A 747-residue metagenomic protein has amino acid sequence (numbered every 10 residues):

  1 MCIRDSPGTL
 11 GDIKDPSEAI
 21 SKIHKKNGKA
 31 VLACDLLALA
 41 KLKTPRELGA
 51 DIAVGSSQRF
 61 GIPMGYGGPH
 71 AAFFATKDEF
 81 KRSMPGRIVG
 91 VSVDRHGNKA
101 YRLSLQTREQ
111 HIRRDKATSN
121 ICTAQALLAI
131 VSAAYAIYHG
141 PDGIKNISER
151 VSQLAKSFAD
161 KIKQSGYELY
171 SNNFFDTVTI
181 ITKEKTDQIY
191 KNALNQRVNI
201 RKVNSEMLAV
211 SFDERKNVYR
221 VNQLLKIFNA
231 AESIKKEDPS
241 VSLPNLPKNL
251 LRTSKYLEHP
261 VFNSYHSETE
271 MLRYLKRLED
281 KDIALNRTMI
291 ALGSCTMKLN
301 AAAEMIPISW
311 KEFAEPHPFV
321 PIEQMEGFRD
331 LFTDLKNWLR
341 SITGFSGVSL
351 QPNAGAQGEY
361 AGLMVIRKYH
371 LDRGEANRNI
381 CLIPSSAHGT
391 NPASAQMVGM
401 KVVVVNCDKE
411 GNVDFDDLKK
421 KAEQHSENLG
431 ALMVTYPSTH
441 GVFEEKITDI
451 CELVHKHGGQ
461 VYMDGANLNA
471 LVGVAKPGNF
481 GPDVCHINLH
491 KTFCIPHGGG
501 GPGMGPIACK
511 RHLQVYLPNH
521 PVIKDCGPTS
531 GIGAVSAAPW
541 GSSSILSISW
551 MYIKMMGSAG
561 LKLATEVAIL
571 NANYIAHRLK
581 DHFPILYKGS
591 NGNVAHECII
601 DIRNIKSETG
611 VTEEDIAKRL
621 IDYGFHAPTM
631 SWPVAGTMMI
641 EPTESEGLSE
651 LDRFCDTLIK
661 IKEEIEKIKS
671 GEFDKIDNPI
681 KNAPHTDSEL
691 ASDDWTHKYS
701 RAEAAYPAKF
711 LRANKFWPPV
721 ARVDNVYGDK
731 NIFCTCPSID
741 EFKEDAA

Functional and structural regions predicted by a protein language model:
R4-A100, I162, T179-I180, K191 (+4 more regions): Conserved PLP-enzyme active-site core in the AAT-like
L36, H96, S104, R108-C122 (+7 more regions): Non-catalytic terminal extensions of PLP-dependent enzymes
I62-A75, E79-F80, A124-L128, S211 (+6 more regions): Conserved phosphate/anionic-ligand binding catalytic regions in large, soluble enzymes, centered on
S549-M551: Active-site-proximal cap/loop segments of hydrolase catalytic domains
